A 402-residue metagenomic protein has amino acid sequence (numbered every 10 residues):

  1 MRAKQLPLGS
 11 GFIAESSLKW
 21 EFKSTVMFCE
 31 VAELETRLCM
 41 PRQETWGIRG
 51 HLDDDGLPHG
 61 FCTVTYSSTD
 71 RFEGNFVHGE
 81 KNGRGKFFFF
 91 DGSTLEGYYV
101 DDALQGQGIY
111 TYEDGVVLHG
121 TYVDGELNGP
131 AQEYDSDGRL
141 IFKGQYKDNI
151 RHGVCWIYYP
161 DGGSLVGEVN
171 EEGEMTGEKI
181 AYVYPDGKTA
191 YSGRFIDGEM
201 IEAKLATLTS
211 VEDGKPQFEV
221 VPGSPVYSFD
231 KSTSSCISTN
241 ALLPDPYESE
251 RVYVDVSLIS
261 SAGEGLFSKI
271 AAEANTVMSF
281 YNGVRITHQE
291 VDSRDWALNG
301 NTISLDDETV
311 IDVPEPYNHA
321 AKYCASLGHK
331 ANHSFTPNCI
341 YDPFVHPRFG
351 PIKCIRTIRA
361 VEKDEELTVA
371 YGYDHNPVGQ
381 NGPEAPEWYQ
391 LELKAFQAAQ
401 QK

Functional and structural regions predicted by a protein language model:
P7-R71, N75-F76: N-terminal segments that cap or nucleate solenoid repeat domains
T25-E33, Y66, V117, D135-D137 (+2 more regions): Conserved catalytic SET/PR domain of SAM-dependent protein methyltransferases, capturing the structural core that binds
W46-H59, R71-N82, T94-Q105, V117-L127 (+4 more regions): Conserved anchor residues at repeat-unit boundaries in beta-strand-based tandem repeats, strongest for the MORN repeat
E73, E96, E133, E365-E366: Acidic-residue sensor for enzyme active/binding pockets
F90, T111-E113, Y158: Feature marks extracellular polysaccharide-active and adherence modules
